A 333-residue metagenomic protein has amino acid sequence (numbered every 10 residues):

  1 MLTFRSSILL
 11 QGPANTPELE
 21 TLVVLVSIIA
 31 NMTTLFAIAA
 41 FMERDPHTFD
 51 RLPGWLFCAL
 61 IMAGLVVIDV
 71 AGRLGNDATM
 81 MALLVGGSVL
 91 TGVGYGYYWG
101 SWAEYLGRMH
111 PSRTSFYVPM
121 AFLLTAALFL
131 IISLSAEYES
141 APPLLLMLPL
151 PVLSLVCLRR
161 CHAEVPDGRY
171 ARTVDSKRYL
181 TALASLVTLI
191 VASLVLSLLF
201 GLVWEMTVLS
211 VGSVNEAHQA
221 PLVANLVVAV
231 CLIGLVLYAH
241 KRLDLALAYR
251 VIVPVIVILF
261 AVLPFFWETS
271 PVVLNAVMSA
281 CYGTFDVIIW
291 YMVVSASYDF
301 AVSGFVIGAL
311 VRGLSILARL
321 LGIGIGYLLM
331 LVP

Functional and structural regions predicted by a protein language model:
M1-T33, T188-V214, W290-Y291: Helix-loop boundary and gating motifs at the non-cytosolic
T21-D45, L226-L235: Central cavity-lining transmembrane alpha-helices of secondary-active solute carriers, predominantly the Major
I29-M32, P111-A136, V306-G326: Glycine-rich segments within core transmembrane alpha-helices of 12-TM secondary carriers
C58-D77, I252-E268: C-terminal ends and interior cores of transmembrane alpha-helices in multi-pass membrane transporters/permeases
D77-Y98, S270-V287: Hydrophobic core of transmembrane alpha-helices in multi-pass small-molecule transporters, especially MFS/SLC-type
Y95-M109, T284-A301: Intracellular juxtamembrane helix-capping segments at the cytosolic ends of symmetry-related transmembrane helices
S112-F116, A126-S213, V227-L243: Intracellular loop-helix junctions on the cytosolic face of multi-pass helical membrane proteins
L243-D286: C-terminal transmembrane helical hairpin of 12-TM major facilitator-type secondary transporters
